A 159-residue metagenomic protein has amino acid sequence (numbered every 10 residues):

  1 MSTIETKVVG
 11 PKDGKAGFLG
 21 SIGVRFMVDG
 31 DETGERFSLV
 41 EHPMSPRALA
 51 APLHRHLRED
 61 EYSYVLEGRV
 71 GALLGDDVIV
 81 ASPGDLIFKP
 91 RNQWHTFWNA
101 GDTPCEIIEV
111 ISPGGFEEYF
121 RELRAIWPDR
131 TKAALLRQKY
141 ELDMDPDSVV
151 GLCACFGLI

Functional and structural regions predicted by a protein language model:
M1-D13, A154-I159: Basic/polar N-terminal segments that are highly enriched at the extreme N-terminus, encompassing both cleavable
G10, A16, D76-W94: Short acidic-glycine-tyrosine-enriched beta hairpin
G14-L53, E59-D60: A short glycine-rich, His/Asp/Glu-containing loop-to-beta-strand
E32-E35, S45-L49, R69-V70, V78 (+1 more regions): Short, charged/polar surface micro-motifs in flexible loops or helix N-caps
E35, G71, R91-E117: Ligand-binding loop in jelly-roll beta-barrel domains
E41-S45, R55-L74, V110-I111: Short, conserved beta-strand element in jelly-roll/cupin
R121-I159: Acidic/histidine-enriched, glycine/proline-rich intrinsically disordered or flexible terminal extensions
